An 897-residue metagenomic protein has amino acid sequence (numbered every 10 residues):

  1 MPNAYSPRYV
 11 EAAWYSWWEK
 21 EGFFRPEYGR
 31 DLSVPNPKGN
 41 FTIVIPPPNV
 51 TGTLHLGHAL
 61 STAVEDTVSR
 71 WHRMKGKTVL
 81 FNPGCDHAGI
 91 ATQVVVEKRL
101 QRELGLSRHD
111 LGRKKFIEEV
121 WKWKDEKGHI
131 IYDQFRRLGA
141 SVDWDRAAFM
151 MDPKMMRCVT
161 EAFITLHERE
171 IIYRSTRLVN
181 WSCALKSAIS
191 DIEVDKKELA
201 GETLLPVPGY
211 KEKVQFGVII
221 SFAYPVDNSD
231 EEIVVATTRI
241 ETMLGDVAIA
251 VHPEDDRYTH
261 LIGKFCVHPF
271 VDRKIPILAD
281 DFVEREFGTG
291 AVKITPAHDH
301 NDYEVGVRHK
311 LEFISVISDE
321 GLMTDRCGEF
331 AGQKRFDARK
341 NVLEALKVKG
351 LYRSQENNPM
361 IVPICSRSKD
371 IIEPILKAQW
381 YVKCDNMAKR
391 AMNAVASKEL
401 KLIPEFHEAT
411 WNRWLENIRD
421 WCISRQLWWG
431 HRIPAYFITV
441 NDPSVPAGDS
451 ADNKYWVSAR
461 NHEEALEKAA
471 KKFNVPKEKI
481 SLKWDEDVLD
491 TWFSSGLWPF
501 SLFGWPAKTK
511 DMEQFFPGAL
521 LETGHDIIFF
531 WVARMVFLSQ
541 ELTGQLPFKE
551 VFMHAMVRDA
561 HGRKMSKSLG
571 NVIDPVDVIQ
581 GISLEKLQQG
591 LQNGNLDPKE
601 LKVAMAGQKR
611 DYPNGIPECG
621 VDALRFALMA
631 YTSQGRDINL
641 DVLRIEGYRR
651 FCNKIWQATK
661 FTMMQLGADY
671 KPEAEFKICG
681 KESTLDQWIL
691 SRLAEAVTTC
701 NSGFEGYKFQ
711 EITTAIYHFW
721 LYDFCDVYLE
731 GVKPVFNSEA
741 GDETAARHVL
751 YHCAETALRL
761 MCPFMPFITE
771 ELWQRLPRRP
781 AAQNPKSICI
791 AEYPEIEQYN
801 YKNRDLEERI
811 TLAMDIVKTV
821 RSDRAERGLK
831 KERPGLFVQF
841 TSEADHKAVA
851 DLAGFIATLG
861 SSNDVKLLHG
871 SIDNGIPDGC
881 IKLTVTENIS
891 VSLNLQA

Functional and structural regions predicted by a protein language model:
M1-L56, V79, R353, S366 (+1 more regions): Non-catalytic terminal extensions that flank enzyme cores
A4, A13, K20-E21, E97-E232 (+7 more regions): Residue patterns forming the tRNA-binding/recognition surfaces of aminoacyl-tRNA synthetases and related DALR
L32, P46-P47, L80-Q93, A147-M155 (+3 more regions): Short, solvent-exposed turn/loop segments enriched in Gly/Ser/Thr/Pro and often Arg
L32-V96, M150, V159, V235-T238 (+4 more regions): N-terminal catalytic cores of NTP/NDP-binding nucleotidyl/phosphoryl-transfer enzymes
A63-L80, H300-K310, L343-L346, I528-G544 (+1 more regions): Metal-dependent nuclease catalytic cores in nucleic-acid-processing enzymes, especially RNase H-like/related
T78, D230-I233, I240-E320, K347 (+3 more regions): Catalytic alpha/beta core of large soluble enzyme barrels
S221, R413, N417-F493, L497 (+2 more regions): Feature 926 captures the class I aminoacyl-tRNA synthetase adenylation module centered on the KMSKS loop
D272-L278, D487-F516, Y722, D726-L729: Active-site-adjacent "gating/activation" loops or surface patches in catalytic cores
